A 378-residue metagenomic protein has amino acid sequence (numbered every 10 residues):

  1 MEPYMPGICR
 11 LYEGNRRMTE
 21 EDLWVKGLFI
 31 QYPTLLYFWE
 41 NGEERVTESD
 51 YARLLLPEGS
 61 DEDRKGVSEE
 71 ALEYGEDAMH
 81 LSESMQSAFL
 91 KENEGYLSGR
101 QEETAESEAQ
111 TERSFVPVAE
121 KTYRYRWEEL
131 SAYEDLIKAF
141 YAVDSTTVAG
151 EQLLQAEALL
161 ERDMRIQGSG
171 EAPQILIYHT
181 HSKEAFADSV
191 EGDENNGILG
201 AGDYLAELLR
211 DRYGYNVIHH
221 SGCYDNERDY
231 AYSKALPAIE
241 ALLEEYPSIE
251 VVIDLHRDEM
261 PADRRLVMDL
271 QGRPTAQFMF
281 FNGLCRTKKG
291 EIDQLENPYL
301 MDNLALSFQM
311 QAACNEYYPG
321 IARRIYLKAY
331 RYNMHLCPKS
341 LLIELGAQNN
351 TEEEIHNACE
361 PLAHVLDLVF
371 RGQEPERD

Functional and structural regions predicted by a protein language model:
M1-E62: N-terminal membrane-targeting segments
N41-H179, A187: Non-catalytic propeptide/linker segments at domain boundaries
S182-A185, C223-E227, R257-A262, L284-K288 (+2 more regions): Solvent-exposed loop/turn segments at secondary-structure junctions within structured extracellular/periplasmic domains
D188-M268: Catalytic-core regions of hydrolytic enzymes
G192-G200, D229-S233, N297-A305, N349-N357: Soluble non-cytosolic domains of exported or imported proteins
P261-P298: A short, glycine/acidic-enriched catalytic loop
Y299-Y326: Active-site-adjacent substrate-binding region of metalloamidase/peptidase-like peptide-processing proteins
G320-D378: Active-site-adjacent mobile loop/cap segments within catalytic or ligand-binding domains
